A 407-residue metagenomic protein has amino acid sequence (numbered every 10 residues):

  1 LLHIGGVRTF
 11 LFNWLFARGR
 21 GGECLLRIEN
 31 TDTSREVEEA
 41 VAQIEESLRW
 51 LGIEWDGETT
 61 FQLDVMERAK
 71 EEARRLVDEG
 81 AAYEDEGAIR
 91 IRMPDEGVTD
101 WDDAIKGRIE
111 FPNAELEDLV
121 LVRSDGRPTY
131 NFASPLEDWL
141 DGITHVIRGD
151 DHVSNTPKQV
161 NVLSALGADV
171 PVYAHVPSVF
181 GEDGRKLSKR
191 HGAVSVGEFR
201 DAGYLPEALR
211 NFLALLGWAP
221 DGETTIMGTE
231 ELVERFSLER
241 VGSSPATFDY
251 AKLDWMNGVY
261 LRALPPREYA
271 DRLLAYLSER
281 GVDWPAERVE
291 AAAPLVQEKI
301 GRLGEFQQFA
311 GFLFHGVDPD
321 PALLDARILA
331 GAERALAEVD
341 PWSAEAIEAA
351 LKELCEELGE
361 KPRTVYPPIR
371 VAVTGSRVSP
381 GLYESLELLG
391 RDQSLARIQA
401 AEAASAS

Functional and structural regions predicted by a protein language model:
L1-A88, N113-A114, D125, N155-A168 (+1 more regions): N-terminal Rossmann-like or analogous alpha/beta NTP/dinucleotide-binding catalytic cores that position adenine
N13, I44, L76, I91 (+7 more regions): Residue-level signal for inorganic ion chemistry
F61-Q62, R75-K189, S195, F199 (+1 more regions): Active-site cores that bind ATP or allylic diphosphates and position pyrophosphate for catalysis
R123, D141-H152, F180-F212, L216-T225 (+2 more regions): Conserved phosphate-binding loops in nucleotide/dinucleotide-binding enzymes
F199-E207, S243-D249, D283-A291, E356-T364 (+1 more regions): Structural motif
F212-L213, M256-N257, A293-I300, A310 (+3 more regions): Short alpha-helical scaffolding segments that buttress acidic/His motifs in well-ordered protein cores
P266-L358: Small-residue-rich helix-loop
E345-A406: Charged substrate- and nucleic-acid-binding regions of tRNA-handling and nucleotidyl-transfer enzymes, centered on
